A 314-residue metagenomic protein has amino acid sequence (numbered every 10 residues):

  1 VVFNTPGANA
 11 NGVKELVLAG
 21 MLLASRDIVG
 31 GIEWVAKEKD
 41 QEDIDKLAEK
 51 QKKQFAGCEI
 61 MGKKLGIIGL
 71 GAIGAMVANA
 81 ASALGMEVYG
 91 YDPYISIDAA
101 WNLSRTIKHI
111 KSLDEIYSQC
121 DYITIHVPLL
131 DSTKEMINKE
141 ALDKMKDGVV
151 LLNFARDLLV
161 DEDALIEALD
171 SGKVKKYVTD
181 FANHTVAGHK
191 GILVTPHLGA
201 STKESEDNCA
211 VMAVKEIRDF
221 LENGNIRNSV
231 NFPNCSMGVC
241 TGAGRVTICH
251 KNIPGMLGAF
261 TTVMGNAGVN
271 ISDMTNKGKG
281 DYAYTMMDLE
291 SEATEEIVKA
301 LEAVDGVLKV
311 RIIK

Functional and structural regions predicted by a protein language model:
V1-A8, A155, H197-G199: Short beta->alpha connector loops at strand-helix junctions that form conserved, small/polar/Pro-enriched
T5-K64, N225-N228: Phosphate-binding beta-alpha-beta segment of Rossmann-like dinucleotide-binding domains, i.e., the NAD(P)
K14-E33, N79-M86, M212-N225, T261-G265 (+1 more regions): Oxidoreductase and adenylate-handling cofactor-binding alpha/beta cores
M61-K64, K139, G148, A243: Phosphate-coordination loops involved in phosphoryl transfer and adenosine-cofactor binding
K63, L70-G71: Glycine-rich Rossmann-fold phosphate-binding loop(s) that bind the pyrophosphate of adenine dinucleotide cofactors
G74-A75: N-terminal Rossmann-fold NAD(P) dinucleotide-binding loop
P93-T185, S201: Rossmann-like adenosine-cofactor binding region
Y177, A187-K190, L198-K314: NAD(P)-dependent dehydrogenase/reductase Rossmann-like domain
